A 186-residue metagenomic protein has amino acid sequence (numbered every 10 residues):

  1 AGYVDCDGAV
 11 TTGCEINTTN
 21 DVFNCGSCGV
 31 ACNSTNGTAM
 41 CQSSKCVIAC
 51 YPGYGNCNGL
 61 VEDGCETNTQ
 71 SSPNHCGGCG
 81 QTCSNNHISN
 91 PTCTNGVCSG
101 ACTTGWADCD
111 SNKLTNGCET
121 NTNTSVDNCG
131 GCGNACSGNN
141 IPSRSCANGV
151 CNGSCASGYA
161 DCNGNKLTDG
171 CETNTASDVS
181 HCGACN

Functional and structural regions predicted by a protein language model:
A1-N186: Cysteine-rich modules of extracellular adhesion/ECM and protease-associated proteins
